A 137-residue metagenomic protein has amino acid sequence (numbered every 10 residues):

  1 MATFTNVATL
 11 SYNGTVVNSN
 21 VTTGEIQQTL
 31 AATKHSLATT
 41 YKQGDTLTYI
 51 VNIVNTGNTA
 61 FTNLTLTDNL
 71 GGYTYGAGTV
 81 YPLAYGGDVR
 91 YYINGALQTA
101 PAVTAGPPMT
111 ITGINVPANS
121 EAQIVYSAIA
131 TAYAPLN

Functional and structural regions predicted by a protein language model:
M1-N137: Exported/extracytosolic protein signature
